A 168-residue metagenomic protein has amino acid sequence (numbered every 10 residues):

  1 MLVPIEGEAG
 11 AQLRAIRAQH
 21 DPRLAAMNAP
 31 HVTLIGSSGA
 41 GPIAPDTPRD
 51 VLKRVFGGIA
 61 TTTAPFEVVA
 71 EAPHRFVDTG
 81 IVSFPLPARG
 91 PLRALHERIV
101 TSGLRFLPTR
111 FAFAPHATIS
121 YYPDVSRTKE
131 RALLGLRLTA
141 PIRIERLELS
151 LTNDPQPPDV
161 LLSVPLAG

Functional and structural regions predicted by a protein language model:
M1-G168: Histidine-dependent nucleotide/RNA phosphoesterase domain, centered on the 2H-phosphoesterase fold with its duplicated
